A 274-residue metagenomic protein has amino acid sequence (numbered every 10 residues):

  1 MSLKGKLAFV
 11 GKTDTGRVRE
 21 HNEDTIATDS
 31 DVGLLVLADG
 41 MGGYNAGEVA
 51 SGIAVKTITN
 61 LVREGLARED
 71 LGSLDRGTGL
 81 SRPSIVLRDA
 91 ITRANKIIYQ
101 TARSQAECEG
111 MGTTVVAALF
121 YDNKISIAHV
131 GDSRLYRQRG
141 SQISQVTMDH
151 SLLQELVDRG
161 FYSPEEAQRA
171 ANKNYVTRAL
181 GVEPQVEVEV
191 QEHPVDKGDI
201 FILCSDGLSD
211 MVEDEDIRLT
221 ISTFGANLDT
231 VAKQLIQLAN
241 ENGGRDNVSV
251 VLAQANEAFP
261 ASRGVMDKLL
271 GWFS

Functional and structural regions predicted by a protein language model:
M1-S274: PP2C/PPM-type serine/threonine phosphatase catalytic domain
